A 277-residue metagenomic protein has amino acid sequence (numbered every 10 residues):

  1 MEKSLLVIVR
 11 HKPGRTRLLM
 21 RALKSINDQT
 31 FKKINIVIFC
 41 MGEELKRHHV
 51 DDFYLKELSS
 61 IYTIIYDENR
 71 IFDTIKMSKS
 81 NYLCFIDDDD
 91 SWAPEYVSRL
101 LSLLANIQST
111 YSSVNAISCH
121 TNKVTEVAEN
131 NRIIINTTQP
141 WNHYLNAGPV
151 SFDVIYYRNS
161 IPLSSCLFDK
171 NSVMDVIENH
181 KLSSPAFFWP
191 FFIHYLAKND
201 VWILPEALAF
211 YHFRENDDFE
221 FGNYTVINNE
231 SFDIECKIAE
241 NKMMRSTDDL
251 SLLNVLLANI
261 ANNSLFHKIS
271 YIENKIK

Functional and structural regions predicted by a protein language model:
M1-S25: N-proximal low-complexity "stem/linker" segments adjacent to membrane-targeting elements
L23-K24, S80, A93-N106: Short alpha-helix within the catalytic core of nucleotide-sugar-dependent glycosyltransferases
L23-K33: Short, acidic, metal-binding catalytic loop of nucleotide-sugar glycosyltransferases
E57-Y62, D67-F72, R99-S172, G222-N223 (+1 more regions): Flexible acidic/His/Gly-enriched loops in nucleotide-sugar-dependent glycosyltransferase catalytic domains
L83: Short aromatic/hydrophobic "clamp" motif used to bind/position activated sugar donors
D87-S91: The conserved acidic donor/metal-binding loop of glycosyltransferases
P140-S231: Conserved nucleotide-sugar donor-binding catalytic segment
H143-V150, Y156-Y157, P162, L167 (+1 more regions): C-terminal, non-catalytic tails of nucleotide-sugar-dependent glycosyltransferases
